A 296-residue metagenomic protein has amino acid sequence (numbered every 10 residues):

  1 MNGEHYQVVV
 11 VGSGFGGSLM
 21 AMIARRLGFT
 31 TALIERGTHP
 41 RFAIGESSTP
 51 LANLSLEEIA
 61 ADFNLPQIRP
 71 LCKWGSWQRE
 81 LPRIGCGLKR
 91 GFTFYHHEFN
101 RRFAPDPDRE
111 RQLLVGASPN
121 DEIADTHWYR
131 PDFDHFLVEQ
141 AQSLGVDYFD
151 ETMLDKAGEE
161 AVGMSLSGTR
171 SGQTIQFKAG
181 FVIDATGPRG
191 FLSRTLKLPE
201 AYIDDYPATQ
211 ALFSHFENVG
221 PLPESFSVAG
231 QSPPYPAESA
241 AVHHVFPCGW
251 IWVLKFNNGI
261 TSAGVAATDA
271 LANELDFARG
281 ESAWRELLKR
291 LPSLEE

Functional and structural regions predicted by a protein language model:
N2-G16, A32: Beta1/beta-strand and adjacent pyrophosphate-binding region of the FAD-binding site in flavoprotein oxidoreductases
G16, H39, R189: Conserved Rossmann-like nucleotide-cofactor binding loop
M20-F29, S55: A short, Lys/Arg-enriched amphipathic alpha-helix followed by its capping loop at the start of a domain
R25-E46: Glycine-rich FAD pyrophosphate-binding loop
R41-R102: N-terminal FAD cofactor-binding segment of flavoenzymes
L81-D132, E139: Flavin (FAD/FMN) cofactor-binding and adjacent substrate-gating region of FAD-dependent oxidoreductase domains
Y129, H135-S293: Predominantly flavin-linked oxidoreductase catalytic cores and closely associated redox partners
